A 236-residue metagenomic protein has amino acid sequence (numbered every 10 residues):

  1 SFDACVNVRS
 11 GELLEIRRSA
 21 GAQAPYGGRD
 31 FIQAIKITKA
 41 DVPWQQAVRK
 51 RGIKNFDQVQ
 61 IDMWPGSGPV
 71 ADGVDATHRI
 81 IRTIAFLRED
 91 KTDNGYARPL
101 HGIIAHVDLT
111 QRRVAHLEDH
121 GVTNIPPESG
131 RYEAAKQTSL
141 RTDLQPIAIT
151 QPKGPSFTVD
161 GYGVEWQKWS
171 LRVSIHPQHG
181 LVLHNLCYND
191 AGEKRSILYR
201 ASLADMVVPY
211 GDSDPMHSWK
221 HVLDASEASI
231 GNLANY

Functional and structural regions predicted by a protein language model:
S1-Q33: Preferential activation on post-signal-peptide N-terminal prodomains/segments of secreted or lumenal proteins
A24-P25, R29-Y236: Beta-strand/loop-rich accessory regions of lumenal/periplasmic or secreted enzymes, predominantly carbohydrate-active
